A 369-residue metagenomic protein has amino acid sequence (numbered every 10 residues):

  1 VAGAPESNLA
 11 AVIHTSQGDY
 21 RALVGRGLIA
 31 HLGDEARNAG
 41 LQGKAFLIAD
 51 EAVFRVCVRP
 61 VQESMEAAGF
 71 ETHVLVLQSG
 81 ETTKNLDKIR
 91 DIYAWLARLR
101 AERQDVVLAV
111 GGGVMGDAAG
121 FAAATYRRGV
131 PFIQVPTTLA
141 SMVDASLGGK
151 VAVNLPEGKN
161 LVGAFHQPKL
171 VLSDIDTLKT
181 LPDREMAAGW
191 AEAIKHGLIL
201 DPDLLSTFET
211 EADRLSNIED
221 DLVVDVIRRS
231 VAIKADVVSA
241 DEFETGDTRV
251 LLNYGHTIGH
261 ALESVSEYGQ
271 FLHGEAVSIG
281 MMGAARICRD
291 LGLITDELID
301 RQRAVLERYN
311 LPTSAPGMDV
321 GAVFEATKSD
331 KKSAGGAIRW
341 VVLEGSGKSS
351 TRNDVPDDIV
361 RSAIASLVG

Functional and structural regions predicted by a protein language model:
A2, L9, A191-A193, L293-G369: C-terminal charged capping/lid subdomain of soluble metabolic enzymes
A2-V106: ATP/NTP phosphate-donor binding region
H14, A39-G40, R100-E102, T125-R127 (+6 more regions): Solvent-exposed alpha-helices and their adjacent loops that cap or buttress functional pockets in soluble metabolic
L23, F121-R214: A glycine/threonine-rich phosphate-anchoring loop and its flanking beta-alpha core in nucleotide/phosphate-binding
G25, L47, N85, P136 (+4 more regions): Residue-level signal for inorganic ion chemistry
R98-A101, Q167-L170, D176-D183, A191-D203 (+10 more regions): Generic secondary-structure signature for well-ordered alpha-helical cores
V114-F121, M142-V143, H260-A261: Short glycine/serine/threonine-rich phosphate/pyrophosphate-binding segments that cradle anionic phosphate groups
T207-G321: Active-site segments that bind and position negatively charged phosphate/pyrophosphate groups
